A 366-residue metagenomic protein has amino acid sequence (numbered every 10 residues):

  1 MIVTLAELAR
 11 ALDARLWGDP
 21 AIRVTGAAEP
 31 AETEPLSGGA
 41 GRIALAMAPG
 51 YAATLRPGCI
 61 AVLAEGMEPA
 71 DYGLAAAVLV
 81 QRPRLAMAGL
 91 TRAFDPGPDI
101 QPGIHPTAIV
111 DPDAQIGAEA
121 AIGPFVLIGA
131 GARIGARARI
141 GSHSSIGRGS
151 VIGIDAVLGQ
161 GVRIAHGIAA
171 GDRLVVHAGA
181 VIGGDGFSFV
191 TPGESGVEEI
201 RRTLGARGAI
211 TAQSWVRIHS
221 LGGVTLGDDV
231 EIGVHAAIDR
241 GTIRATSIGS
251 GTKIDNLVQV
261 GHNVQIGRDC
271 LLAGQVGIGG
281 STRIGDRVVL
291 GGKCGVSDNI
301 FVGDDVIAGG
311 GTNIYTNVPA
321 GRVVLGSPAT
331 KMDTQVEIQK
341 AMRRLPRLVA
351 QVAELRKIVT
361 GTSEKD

Functional and structural regions predicted by a protein language model:
M1-T107, R173, G179-A180, G184-V216 (+2 more regions): Terminal amphipathic alpha-helical/low-complexity segments used for targeting or macromolecular assembly
L45, G103-S195, E199-K331, V336: Structural signal for interior beta-strand "rungs" in well-ordered beta-sheet cores of soluble enzyme domains
